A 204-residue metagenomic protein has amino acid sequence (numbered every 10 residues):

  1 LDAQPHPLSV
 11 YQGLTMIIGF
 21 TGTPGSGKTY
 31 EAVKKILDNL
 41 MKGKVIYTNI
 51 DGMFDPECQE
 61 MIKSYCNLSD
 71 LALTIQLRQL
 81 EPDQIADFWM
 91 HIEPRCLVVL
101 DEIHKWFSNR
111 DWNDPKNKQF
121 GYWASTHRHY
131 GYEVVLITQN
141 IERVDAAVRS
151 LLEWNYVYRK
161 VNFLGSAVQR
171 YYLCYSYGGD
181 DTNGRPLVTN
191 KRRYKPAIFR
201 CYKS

Functional and structural regions predicted by a protein language model:
L1-T15: Short, Lys/Arg-enriched N-terminal segments with co-localized hydrophobic residues within the first ~10-30 amino acids
M16-L37: Glycine-rich P-loop/Walker A and Walker A-like loops and their local beta1-loop-alpha1 context in P-loop NTPases
I18, Y47, V99, V135 (+1 more regions): Hydrophobic/aromatic beta-strand patches that form the interior of the parallel beta-sheet core in alpha/beta enzyme
K44, P94-L97, Y130-L136: Loop/turn-to-beta-strand initiation segments
K44-G52: Short beta-strand-centered segment that lines the nucleotide-binding/catalytic pocket of NTP-utilizing
D55-Y122: Conserved nucleotide-sensing/catalytic segment adjacent to the nucleotide-binding pocket in NTP-handling enzymes
I103-N183: Replace "adjacent to P-loop NTPase cores in ATP/GTP-dependent enzymes" with "adjacent to NTP-binding cores
Q169-S204: Conserved P-loop NTPase motor module
